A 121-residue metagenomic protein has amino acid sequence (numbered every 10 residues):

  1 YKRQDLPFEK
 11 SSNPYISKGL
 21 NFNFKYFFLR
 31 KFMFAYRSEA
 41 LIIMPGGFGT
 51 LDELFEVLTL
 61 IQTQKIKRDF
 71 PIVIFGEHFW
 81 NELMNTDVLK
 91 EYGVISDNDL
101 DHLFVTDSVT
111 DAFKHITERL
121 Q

Functional and structural regions predicted by a protein language model:
Y1-Q4: Conserved small/polar residues in nucleotide/adenosyl-binding loops
L6-S11, T50, F79-E82: Short gly/pro/ser/thr-enriched loop/turn and capping motifs at secondary-structure boundaries
L6-Y36: Glycine-rich oxoanion-binding loops at beta->alpha junctions
F28-M33, R37-I43, I61, R68 (+1 more regions): C-terminal binding/interaction regions
G49-E56: Short glycine/serine/threonine-rich phosphate/pyrophosphate-binding segments that cradle anionic phosphate groups
E56-Q62: Histidine-anchored nucleotide/phosphate-binding helix
I74-Q121: C-terminal functional extensions of proteins
